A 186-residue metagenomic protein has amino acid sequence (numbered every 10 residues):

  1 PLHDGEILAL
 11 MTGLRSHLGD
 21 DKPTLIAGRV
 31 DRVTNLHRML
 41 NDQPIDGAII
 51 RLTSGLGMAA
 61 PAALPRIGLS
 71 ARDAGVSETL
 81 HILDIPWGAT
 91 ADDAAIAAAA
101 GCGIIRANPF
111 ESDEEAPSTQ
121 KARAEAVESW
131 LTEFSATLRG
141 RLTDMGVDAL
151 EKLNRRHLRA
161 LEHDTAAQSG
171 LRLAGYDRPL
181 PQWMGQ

Functional and structural regions predicted by a protein language model:
P1-I85, A89-S118, L173-A174: Alpha/beta enzyme core
L69-T79, A91-Q186: Alpha/beta catalytic cores of nucleotide-metabolism and tRNA/nucleoside-modifying enzymes
